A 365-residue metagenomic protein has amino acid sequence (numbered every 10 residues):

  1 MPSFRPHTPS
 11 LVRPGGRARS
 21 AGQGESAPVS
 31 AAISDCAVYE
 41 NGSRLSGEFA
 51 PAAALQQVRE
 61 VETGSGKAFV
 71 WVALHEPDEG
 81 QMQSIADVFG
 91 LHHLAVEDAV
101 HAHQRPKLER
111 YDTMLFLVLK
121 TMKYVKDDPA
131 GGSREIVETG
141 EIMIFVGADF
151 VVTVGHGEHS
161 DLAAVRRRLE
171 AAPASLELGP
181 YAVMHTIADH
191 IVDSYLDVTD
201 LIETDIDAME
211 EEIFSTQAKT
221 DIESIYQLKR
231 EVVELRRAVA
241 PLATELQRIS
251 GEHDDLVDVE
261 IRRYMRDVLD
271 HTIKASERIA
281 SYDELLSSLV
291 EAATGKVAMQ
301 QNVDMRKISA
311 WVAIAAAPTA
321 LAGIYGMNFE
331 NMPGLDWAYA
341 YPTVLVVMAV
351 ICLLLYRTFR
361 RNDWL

Functional and structural regions predicted by a protein language model:
M1-D258, Y264-D267, H271-S281, G334 (+1 more regions): Peripheral, non-transmembrane regulatory/ligand-interaction domains of membrane transport proteins
P2, D270-L365: Hydrophobic alpha-helical transmembrane segments and their immediately adjacent juxtamembrane loops
S250-R262, L286-V297: Long amphipathic alpha-helical coiled-coil segments
